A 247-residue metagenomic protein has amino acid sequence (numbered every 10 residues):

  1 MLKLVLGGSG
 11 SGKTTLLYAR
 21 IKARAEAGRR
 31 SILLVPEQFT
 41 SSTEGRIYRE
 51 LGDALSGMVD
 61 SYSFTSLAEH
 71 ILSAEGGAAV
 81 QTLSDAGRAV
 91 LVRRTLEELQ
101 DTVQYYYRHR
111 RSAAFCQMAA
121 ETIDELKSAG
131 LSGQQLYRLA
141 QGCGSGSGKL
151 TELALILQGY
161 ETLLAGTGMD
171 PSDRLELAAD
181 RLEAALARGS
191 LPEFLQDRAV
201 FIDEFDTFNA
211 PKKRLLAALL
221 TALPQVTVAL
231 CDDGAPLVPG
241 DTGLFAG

Functional and structural regions predicted by a protein language model:
M1-Y48: Glycine-rich P-loop/Walker A and Walker A-like loops and their local beta1-loop-alpha1 context in P-loop NTPases
L2-L4, E98-E204, A210-P211, L215: Accessory N-terminal region flanking or inserted into the helicase ATPase core in nucleic-acid motor proteins
L6-S9, V35-F39, I202-A210, C231-D232: Structural motif
R20, R24, L182-A185, L219-A222: Hydrophobic helix-cap positions at the C-terminus of alpha-helices in RecA-like/P-loop ATPase nucleotide-binding cores
G28-G144, G148: Conserved P-loop NTPase-based nucleic-acid remodeling module centered on helicase motor cores
G28-R30, L195-R198, L223-Q225: A general structural motif
L33-V35, S61, F201, Q225-L230: Structural recognition of the conserved hydrophobic beta-strand(s) that form the central parallel beta-sheet of P-loop
A210-G247: Conserved RecA-like helicase ATPase core segment that couples NTP binding/hydrolysis to strand translocation
